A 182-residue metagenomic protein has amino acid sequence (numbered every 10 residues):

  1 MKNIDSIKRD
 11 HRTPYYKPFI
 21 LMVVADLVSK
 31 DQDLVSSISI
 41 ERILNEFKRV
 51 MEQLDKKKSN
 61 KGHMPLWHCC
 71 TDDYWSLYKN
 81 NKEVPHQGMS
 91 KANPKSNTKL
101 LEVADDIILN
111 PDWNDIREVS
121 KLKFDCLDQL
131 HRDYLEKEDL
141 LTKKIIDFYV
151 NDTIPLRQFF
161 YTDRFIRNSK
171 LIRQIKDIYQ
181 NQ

Functional and structural regions predicted by a protein language model:
M1-N181: Mixed-charge, low-complexity interaction segments
